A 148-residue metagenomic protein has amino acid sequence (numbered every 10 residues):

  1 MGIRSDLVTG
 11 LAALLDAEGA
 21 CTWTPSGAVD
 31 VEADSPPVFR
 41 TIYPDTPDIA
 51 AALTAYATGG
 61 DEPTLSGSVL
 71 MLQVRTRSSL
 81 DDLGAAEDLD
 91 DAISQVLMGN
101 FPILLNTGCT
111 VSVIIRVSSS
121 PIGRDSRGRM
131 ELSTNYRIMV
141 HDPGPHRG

Functional and structural regions predicted by a protein language model:
M1-T64, R147-G148: Small/polar-rich, solvent-exposed N-terminal microdomains that initiate assembly or binding
I3, A85, G128: Conserved acidic
P44-A50, D61-L70, L105-N106, S126-M130 (+1 more regions): Short, polar/acidic, helix-capping and beta-turn segments at strand->helix junctions that line the mouths
T58-E62, S79, I122: Short beta-turn/strand-loop junction motif enriched in small, turn-promoting residues
S66-L80, I93, M130-H141: Oligomerization/assembly interface segments of phage tail-like spikes and tubes
S79-M98: Extracellular/virion structural assembly segments
Q95-G148: Acidic-leaning, charged glycine-interspersed low-complexity segments
